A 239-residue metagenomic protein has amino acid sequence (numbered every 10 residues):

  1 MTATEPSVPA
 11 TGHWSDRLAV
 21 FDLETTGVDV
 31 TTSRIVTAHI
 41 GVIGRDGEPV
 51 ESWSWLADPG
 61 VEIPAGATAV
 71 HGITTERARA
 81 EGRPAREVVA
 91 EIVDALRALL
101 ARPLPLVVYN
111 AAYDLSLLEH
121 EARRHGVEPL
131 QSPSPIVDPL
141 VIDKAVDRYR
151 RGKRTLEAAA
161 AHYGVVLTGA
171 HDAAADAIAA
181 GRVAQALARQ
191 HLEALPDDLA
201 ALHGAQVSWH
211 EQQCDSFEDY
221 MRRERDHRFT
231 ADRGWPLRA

Functional and structural regions predicted by a protein language model:
M1-V36, I43-E51, I73, R79-A239: DEDD superfamily 3′-5′ metal-dependent exonuclease/proofreading module
I40-G41, T68: Short amphipathic alpha-helical segments enriched in leucine
E51-H71: Short, surface-exposed acidic-centric catalytic microdomains
